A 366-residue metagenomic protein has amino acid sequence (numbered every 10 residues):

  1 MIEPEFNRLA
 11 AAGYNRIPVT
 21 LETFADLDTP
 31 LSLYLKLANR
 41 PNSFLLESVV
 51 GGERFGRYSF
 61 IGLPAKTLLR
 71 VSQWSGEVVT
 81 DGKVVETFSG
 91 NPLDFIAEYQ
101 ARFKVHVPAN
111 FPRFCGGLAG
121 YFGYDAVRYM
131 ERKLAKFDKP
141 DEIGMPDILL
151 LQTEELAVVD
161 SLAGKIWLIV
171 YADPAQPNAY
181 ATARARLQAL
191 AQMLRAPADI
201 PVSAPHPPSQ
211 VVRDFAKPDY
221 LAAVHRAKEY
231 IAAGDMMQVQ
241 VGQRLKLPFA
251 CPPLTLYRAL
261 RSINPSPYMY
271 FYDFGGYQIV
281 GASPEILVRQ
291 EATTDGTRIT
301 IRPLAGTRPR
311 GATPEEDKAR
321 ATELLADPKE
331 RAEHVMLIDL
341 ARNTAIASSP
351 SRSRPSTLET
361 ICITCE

Functional and structural regions predicted by a protein language model:
M1-E366: Extended alpha-helical targeting/anchoring segments, especially N-terminal organellar/secretory targeting helices
